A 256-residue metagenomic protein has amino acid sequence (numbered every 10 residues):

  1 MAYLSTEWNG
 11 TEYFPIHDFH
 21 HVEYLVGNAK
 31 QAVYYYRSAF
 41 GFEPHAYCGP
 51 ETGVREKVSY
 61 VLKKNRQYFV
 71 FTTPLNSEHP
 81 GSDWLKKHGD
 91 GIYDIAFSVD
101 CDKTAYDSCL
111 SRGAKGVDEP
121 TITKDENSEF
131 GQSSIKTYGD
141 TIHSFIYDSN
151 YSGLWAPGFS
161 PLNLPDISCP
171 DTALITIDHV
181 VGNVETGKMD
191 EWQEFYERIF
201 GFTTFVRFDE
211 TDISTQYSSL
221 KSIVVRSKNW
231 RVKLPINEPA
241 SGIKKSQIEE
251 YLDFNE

Functional and structural regions predicted by a protein language model:
M1-A46, R55-E119, N127-F205, Q216-E256: Glyoxalase I/VOC metalloenzyme domain signal
G49-E51, T123, D209-S214: Short, solvent-exposed loop/turn elements at beta->coil junctions and helix N-caps that rim active or binding pockets
